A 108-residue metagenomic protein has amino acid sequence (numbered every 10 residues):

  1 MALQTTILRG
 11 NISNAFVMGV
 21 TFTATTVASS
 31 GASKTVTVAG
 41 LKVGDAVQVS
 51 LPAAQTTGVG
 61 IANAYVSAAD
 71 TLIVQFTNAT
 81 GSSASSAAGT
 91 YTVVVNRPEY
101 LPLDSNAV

Functional and structural regions predicted by a protein language model:
M1-L41, A69-L72, T77, S83-V108: Extracellular receptor-binding modules and their adjoining Ser/Thr/Gly/Asp/Asn-rich linkers
D45-A54: Change to "...patches in solvent-exposed regions of secreted, membrane-anchored, or virion-exposed structural
Q55-S67: Low-complexity "stalk/linker" and mucin-like segments enriched in Ser/Thr/Pro/Ala/Gly
T57-G58, G81-S83: A short local loop/turn or secondary-structure capping micro-motif enriched for an aromatic residue
